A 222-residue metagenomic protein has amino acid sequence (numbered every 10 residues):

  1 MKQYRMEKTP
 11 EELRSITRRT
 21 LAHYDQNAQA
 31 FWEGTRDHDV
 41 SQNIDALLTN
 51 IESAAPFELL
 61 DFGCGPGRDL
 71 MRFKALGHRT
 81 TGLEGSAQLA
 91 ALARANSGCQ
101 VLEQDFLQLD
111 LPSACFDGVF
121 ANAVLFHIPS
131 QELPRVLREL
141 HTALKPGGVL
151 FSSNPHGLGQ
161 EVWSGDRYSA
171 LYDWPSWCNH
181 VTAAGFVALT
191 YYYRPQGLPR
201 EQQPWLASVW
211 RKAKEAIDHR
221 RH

Functional and structural regions predicted by a protein language model:
Y4-A54: Conserved class I S-adenosyl-L-methionine
A55-G65: Conserved class I S-adenosyl-L-methionine
P66-Q108: Class I SAM-dependent methyltransferase SAM/SAH-binding core
L107-V119: A short acidic, Gly/Pro-enriched loop at the edge of an enzyme's catalytic core that lines a small-molecule cofactor
P134-P146: A short glycine-rich, Lys/Arg-flanked "PGG" loop and its adjoining helix->strand segment in the class I
G147-N154: Conserved beta-strand signature within the Rossmann-like core of class I S-adenosyl-L-methionine
Q160-S176: Acceptor-substrate binding/catalytic loop of class I
Q196-H222: Core SAM-dependent methyltransferase catalytic element
